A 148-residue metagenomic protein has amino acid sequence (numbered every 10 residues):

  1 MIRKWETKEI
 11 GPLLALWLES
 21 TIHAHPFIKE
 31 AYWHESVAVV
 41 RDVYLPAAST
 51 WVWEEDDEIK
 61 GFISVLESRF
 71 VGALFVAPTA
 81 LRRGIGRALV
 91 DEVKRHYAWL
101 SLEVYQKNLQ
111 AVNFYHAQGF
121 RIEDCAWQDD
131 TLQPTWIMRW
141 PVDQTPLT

Functional and structural regions predicted by a protein language model:
M1-A15: A short beta-loop-alpha structural element at the N-terminal edge of CoA-dependent acyl/N-acetyltransferase catalytic
A15-V40: Conserved GNAT-fold acetyl-CoA-binding loop/helix
R41-V52, F70: A short helix-loop-beta-strand connector motif used in the catalytic cores of GNAT acetyltransferases and, in some
A48-G61, L66: Conserved beta-hairpin
L66-T79, S101-E103: Conserved acetyl-CoA binding element of GNAT-fold acetyltransferases
V76-P78, R82-R95, N113-A117: Conserved acetyl-CoA-binding loop-helix of GNAT-fold acetyltransferases
R95-K107: Conserved GNAT acetyl-CoA-binding A-motif
E103-Y105, R121-I137: Conserved catalytic-core motifs of GNAT/GCN5-like acyltransferases
